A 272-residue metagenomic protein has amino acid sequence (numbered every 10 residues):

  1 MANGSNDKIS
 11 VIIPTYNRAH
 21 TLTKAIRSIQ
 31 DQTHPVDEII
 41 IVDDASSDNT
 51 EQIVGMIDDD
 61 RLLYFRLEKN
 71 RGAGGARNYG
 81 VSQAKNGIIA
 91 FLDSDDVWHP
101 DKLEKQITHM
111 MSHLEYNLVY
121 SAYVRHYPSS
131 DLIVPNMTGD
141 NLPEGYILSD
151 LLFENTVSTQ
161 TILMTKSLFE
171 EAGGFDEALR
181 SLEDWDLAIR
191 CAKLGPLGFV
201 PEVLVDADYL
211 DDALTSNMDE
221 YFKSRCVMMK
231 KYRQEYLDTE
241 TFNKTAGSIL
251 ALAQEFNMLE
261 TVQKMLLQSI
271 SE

Functional and structural regions predicted by a protein language model:
N3-G4, K193, D208-E272: C-terminal subregions of glycosyltransferases and related glycan-biosynthesis enzymes
I9-T21, A25, Q32, V42: A conserved hydrophobic helix/loop-capping motif in glycosyltransferases and polysaccharide synthases
S28, P35, D43-Q52, K69 (+1 more regions): A conserved acidic beta->alpha catalytic loop
N49, D96-H109: Acidic donor-binding/catalytic loop of UDP-sugar-dependent glycosyltransferases, especially processive GT2
L67-A84, K105: Glycine-rich, basic loop-to-helix element that forms the pyrophosphate-binding segment of sugar-nucleotide handling
G75, L103-H109, H113-L168, M218-F222 (+1 more regions): Flexible acidic/His/Gly-enriched loops in nucleotide-sugar-dependent glycosyltransferase catalytic domains
S82, S121, G139-M229: Conserved nucleotide-sugar donor-binding catalytic segment
I89: Short aromatic/hydrophobic "clamp" motif used to bind/position activated sugar donors
